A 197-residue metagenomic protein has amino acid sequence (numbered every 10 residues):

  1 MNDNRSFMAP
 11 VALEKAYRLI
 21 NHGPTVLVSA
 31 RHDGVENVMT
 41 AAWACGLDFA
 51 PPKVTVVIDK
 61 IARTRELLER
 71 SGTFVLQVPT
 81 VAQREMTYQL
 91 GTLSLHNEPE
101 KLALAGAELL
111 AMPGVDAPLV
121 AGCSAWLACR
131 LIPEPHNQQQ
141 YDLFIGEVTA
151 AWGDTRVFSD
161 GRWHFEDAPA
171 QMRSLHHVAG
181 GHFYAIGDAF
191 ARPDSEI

Functional and structural regions predicted by a protein language model:
M1-I197: Basic, polyanion-binding surface patches
